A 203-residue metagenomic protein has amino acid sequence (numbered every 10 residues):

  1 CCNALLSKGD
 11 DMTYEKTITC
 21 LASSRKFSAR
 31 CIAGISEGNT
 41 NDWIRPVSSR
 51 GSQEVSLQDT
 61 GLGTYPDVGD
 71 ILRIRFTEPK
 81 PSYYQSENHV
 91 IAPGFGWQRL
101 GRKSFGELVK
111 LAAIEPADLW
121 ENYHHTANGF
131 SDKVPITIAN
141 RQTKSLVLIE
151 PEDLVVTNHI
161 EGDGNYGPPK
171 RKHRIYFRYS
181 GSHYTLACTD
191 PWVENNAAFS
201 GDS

Functional and structural regions predicted by a protein language model:
C1-C2, C20, C31, C188: Generic recognition of cysteine residues
C1-D11: Short, Lys/Arg-enriched N-terminal segments with co-localized hydrophobic residues within the first ~10-30 amino acids
A4-L5, A33, T60-L62, K133-P135: Intrinsically disordered, low-complexity boundary segments flanking structured domains
T13-E15, P81, E107-S203: Nucleic-acid-binding small beta-barrel platforms of the OB/S1 family and closely associated recruitment extensions
T13-I74: N-terminal ordered "arm"
N39-N41, P81, G96, Y184: Generic "edge-of-domain/loop-turn" microfeature
P66-Q85, N195-S203: Flexible glycine-rich surface loops and low-complexity tracts that mediate binding to linear polymers
F76-P116: OB-fold/S1-family single-stranded nucleic acid-binding modules
